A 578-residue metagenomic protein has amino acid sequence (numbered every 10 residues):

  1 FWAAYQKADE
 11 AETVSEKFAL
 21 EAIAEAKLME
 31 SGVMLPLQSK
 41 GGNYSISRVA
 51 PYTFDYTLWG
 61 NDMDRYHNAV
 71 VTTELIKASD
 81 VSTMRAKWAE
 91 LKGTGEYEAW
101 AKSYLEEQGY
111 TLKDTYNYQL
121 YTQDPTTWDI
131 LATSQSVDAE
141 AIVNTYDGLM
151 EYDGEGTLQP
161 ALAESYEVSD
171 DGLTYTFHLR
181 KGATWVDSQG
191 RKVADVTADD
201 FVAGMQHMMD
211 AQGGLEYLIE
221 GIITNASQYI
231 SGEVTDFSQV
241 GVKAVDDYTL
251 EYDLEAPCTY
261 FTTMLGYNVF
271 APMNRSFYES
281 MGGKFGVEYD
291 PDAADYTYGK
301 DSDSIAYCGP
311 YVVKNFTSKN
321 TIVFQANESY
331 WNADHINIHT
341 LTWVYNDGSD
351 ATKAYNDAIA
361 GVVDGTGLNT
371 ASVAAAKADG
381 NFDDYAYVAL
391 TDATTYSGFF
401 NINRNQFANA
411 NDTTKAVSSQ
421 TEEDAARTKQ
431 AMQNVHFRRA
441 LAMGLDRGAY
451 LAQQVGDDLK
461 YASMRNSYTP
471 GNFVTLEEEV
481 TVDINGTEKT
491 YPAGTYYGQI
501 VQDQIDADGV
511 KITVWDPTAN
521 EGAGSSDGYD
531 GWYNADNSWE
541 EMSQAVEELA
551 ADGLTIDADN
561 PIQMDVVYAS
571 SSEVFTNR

Functional and structural regions predicted by a protein language model:
F1, S31-A50, A371-S538: Local pocket/hinge segments that shape ligand/substrate recognition
F1, V14, S39-G42, E90-L91 (+5 more regions): Ligand/substrate-recognition segments at binding pockets and active sites
F1-Q119, D124, V137-A141, A442-D506 (+2 more regions): Detector for C-terminal structural segments
L112-Q123, T174-H178, F201-G204, L250-E251 (+5 more regions): Short, well-ordered beta-strand elements
Q119-D170, A306: N-terminal lobe/hinge region of extracytoplasmic solute-binding protein
T133-S136, E140-V143, D153-T157, T235-Q239 (+4 more regions): Gly/Pro-rich hinge or "lid" segments in bacterial periplasmic/extracellular proteins
E164-I219, V245, E251, D357 (+2 more regions): Aromatic- and charge-enriched surface segment that lines or borders ligand/interaction sites
Y298-S302, S329-D379, D392: Ligand-site clamp/hinge motif
